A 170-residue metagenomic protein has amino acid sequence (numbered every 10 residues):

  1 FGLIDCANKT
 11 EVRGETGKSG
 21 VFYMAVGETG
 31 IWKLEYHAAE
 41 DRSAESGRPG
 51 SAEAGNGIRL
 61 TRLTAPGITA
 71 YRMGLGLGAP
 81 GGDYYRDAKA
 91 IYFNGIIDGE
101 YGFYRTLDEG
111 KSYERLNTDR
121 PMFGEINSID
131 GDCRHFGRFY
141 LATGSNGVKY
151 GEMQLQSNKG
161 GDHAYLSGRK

Functional and structural regions predicted by a protein language model:
F1-D41: Beta-propeller domains
L3-C6, T10-K18, R72-R86, I129-H135: Structural signature of eukaryotic scaffold interfaces centered on beta-propeller domains
A7, T61-G74, S112-C133: Conserved blade-ending motifs and adjacent loop-strand segments that build the rim/top face of beta-propeller domains
V21-M24, A90-F93, Y104, R138-Y140: Conserved beta-propeller blade signature
E28-I31, D98-G102, S145-V148: Loop/turn residues immediately N-terminal
K33-A39, A54, N94, Y104-L107 (+2 more regions): Conserved Ser/Thr-centered positions that define the repeating blades of beta-propeller domains
A39-S43, G55-T61, K111-E114, S157-G160: Beta-strand initiation motifs
P121-L166: Blade-level signature of beta-propeller repeat domains, shared across WD40, Kelch, NHL, RCC1 and BNR/Asp-box propellers
